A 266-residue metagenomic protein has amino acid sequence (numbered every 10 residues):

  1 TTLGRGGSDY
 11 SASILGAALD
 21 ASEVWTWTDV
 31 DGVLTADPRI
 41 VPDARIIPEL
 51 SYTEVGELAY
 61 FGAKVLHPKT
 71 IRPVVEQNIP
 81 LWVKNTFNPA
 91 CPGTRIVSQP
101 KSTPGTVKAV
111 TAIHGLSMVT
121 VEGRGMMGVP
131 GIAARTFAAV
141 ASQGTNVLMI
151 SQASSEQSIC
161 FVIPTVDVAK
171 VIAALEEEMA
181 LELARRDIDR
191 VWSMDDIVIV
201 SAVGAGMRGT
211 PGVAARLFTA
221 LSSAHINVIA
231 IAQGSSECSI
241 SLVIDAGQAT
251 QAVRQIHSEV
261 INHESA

Functional and structural regions predicted by a protein language model:
T1-A266: C-terminal catalytic "cap/lid" subdomain
